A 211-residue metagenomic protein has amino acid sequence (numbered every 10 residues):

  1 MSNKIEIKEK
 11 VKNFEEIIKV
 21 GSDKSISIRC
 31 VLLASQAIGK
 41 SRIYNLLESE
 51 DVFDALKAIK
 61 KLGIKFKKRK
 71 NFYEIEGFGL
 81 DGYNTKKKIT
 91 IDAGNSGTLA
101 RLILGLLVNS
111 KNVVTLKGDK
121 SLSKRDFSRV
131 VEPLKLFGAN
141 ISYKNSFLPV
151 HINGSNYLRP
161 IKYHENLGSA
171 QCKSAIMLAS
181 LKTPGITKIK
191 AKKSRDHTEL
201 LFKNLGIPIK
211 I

Functional and structural regions predicted by a protein language model:
M1-I211: Structural preference for solvent-exposed beta-strand-turn elements and adjacent flexible terminal/loop segments within
